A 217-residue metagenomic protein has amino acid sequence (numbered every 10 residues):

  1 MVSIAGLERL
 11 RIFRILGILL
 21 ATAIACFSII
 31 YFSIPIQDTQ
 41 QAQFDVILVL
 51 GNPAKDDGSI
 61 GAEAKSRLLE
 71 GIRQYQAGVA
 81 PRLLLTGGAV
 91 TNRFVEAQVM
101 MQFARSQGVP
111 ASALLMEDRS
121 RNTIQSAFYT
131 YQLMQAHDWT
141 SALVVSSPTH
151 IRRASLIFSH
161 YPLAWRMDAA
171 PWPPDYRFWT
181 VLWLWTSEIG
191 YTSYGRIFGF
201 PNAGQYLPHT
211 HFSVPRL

Functional and structural regions predicted by a protein language model:
M1-D45, P208-R216: N-terminal membrane-anchoring alpha-helices
I4-L7, S106, T149, G204: Intrinsically disordered, low-complexity regions
I29-W185: A structural signal for short, hydrophobic/glycine-enriched beta-strand patches
P81, L156, I197-F200, F212: A generic structural signal for solvent-exposed, polar alpha-helical segments
V90-E96, I151, E188-R196, H211-L217: A general structural signal for short secondary-structure boundary/capping elements
P162, A170, G199-Q205, S213-L217: Amphipathic, soluble alpha/beta structural segments
F178-L207: A transmembrane-helix-recognition feature enriched in membrane-embedded lipid enzymes and envelope glyco-/phospholipid
